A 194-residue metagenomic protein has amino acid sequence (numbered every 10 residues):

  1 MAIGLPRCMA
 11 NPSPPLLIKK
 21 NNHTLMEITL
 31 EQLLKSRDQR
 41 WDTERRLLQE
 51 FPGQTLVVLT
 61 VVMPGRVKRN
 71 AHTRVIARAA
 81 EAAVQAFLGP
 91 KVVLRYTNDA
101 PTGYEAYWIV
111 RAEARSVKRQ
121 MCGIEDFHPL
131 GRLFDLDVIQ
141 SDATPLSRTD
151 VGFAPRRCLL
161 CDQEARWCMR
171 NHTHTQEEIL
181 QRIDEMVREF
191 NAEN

Functional and structural regions predicted by a protein language model:
I18-Q85, D99, R119-N194: Long, contiguous binding/interaction regions
A71, W108-R111: Short glycine/threonine-rich loop-to-helix capping motif typified by GTGT followed within a few residues by an Asp-Pro
V84-L94, G103-Y107: Non-transmembrane, aqueous-exposed alpha-helical and coiled segments at domain scale
R111-V117: Helix N-cap motif at beta-to-alpha junctions
